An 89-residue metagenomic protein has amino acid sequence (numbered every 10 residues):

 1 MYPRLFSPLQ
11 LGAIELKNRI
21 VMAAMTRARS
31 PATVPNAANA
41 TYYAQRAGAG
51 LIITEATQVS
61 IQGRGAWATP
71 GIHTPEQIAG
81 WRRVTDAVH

Functional and structural regions predicted by a protein language model:
M1-H89: Flavin-dependent oxidoreductase catalytic cores
